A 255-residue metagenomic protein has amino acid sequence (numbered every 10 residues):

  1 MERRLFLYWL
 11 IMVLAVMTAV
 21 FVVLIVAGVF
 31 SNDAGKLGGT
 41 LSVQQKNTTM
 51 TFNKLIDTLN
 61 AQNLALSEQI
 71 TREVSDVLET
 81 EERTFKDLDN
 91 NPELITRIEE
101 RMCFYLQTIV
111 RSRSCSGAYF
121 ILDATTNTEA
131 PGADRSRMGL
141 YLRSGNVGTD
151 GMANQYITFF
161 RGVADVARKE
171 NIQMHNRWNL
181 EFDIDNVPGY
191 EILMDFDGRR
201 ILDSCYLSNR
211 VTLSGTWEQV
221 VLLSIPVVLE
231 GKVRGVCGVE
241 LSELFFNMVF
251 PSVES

Functional and structural regions predicted by a protein language model:
E2-R97, S114: Juxtamembrane extracytoplasmic/periplasmic/luminal helical "stalk" adjacent to the first N-terminal
N47, I98-C103, S204, V220-L222: Short amphipathic alpha-helical surface micro-motifs
F52, Q107-I109, V211-T216: Residues embedded in well-ordered secondary-structure elements
N60-D197, V253: Extracytoplasmic/periplasmic sensory segments of membrane signal-transduction proteins
R101-Y105, V236, E240-S255: Solvent-exposed, extracytoplasmic
T125, E230, S242-L244: Short coil/turn motifs at secondary-structure junctions
R161-G238, M248: Extracytoplasmic/periplasmic ligand-binding sensor regions of membrane-associated signaling proteins
